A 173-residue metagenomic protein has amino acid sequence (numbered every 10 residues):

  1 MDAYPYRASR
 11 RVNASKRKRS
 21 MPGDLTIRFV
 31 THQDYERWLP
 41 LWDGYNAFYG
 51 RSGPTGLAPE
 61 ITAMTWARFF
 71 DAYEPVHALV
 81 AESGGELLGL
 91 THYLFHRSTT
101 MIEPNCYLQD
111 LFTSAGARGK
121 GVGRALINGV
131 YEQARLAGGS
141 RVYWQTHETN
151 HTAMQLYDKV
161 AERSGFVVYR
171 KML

Functional and structural regions predicted by a protein language model:
T26-P40: A short beta-loop-alpha structural element at the N-terminal edge of CoA-dependent acyl/N-acetyltransferase catalytic
L39, D43-A67: Conserved GNAT-fold acetyl-CoA-binding loop/helix
A67-L79, Y107, R163-G165: A short helix-loop-beta-strand connector motif used in the catalytic cores of GNAT acetyltransferases and, in some
V80, E86-F95: Conserved beta-strand in the GNAT
G119-E132: Conserved acetyl-CoA-binding loop-helix of GNAT-fold acetyltransferases
R124, E148-V167: Conserved active-site alpha-helix within GNAT-family acetyltransferase domains
R135-Q145: Conserved GNAT acetyl-CoA-binding A-motif
Y143-A153, M172-L173: Conserved beta-strand-loop-alpha-helix junction that forms the acyl-donor binding cleft
